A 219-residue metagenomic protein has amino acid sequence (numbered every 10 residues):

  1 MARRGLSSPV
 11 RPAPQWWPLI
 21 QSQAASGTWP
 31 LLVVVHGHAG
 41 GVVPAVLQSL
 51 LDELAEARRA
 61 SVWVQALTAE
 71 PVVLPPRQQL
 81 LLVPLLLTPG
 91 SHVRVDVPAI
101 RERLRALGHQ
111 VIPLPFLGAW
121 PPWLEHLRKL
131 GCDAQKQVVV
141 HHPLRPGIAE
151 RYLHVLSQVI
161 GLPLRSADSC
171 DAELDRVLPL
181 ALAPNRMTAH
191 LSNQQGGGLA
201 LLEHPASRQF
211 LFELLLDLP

Functional and structural regions predicted by a protein language model:
M1-P219: Active-site-proximal alpha-helix that buttresses catalytic centers in soluble enzyme cores
